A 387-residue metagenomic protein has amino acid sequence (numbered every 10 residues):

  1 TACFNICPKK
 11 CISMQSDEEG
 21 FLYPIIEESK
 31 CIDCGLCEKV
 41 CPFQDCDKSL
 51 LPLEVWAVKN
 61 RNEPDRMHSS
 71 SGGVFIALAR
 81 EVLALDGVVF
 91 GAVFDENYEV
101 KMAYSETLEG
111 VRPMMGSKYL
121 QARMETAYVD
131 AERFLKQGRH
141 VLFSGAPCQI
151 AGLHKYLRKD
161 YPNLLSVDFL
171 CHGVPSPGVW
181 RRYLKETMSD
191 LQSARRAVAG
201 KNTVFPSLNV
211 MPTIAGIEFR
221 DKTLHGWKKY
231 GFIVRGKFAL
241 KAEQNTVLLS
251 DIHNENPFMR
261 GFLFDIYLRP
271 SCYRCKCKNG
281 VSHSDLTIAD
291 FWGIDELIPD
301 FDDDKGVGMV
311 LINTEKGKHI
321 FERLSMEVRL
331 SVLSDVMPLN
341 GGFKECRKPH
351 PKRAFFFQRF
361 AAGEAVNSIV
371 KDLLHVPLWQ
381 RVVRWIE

Functional and structural regions predicted by a protein language model:
T1-A2, C11-D33, E63, V198-A199 (+1 more regions): Ferredoxin-like iron-sulfur electron-transfer modules
A2-I25, G35-P52, D285-L286: Iron-sulfur cluster-binding cysteine motifs and their immediate structural context in ferredoxin-like electron-transfer
C7, C31, C272-C275: Short cysteine-rich clusters marking metal-coordination/redox-active sites
P42-E387: Iron-sulfur-associated redox domains of electron-transfer enzymes in respiratory and anaerobic energy metabolism
